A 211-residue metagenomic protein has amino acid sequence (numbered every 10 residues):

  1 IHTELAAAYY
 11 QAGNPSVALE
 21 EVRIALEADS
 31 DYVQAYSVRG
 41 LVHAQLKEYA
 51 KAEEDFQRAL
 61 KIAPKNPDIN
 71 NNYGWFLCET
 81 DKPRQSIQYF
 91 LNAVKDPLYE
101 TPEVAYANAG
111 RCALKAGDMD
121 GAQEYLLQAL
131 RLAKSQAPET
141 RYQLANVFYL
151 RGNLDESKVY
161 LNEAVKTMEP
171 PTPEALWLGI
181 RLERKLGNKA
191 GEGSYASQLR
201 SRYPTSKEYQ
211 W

Functional and structural regions predicted by a protein language model:
I1, V33-Q34, P67-D68, T101-E103 (+3 more regions): Helix-start (N-cap) detector for alpha-helical repeat units in TPR-like alpha-solenoids, especially tetratricopeptide
I1-R23, E27-D29, W211: N-terminal leader/linker segments that initiate helical-solenoid repeat arrays
Q11, Q45-L46, E79-T80, K115-A116 (+2 more regions): Register position in tetratricopeptide repeats
A28, I62, D96-L98, L132-A133 (+2 more regions): Structural marker of alpha-solenoid helical repeat scaffolds
K166-W211: Terminal, low-structured helical/coil segments at or just beyond the last alpha-helical repeat
